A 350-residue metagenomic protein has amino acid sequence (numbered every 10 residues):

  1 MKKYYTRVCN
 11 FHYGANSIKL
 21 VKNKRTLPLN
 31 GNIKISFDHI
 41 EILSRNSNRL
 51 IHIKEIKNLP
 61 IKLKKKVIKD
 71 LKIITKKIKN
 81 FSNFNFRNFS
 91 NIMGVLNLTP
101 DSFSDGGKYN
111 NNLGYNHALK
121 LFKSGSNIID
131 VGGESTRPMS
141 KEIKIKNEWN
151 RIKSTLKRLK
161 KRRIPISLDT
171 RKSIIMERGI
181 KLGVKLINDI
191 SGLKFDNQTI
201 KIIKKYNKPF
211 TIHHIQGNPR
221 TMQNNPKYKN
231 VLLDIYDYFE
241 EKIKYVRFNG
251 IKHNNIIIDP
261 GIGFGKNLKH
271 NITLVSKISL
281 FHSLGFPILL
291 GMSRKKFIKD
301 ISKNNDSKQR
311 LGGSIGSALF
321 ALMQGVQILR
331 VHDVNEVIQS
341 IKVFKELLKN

Functional and structural regions predicted by a protein language model:
M1-F81: N-terminal accessory interaction module
M1-N23, I33, F103-N111, H117 (+5 more regions): Active-site-adjacent loop and "lid" segments of alpha/beta metabolic enzymes
F37-I40, S44, K123-V131: N-terminal glycine-rich anion-binding loops that anchor highly charged ligand groups
E41, L63-I68, I128-D130, S167 (+4 more regions): Conserved beta-strand positions in the central sheet of alpha/beta enzyme cores
L96, L121, G125, I129 (+5 more regions): Conserved, mostly hydrophobic/aromatic
Y115, F122-K123, I180, R247 (+1 more regions): Non-catalytic positions within long, well-ordered alpha-helices that form the structural scaffold/packing of enzyme
N127, K185, K252, Q327-I328: Short acidic/polar active-site loop segments enriched in Thr and Asp
K242-N255: Phosphate/pyrophosphate-binding loops at sites that engage ATP/ADP/AMP, CoA/4′-phosphopantetheine, polyphosphate
